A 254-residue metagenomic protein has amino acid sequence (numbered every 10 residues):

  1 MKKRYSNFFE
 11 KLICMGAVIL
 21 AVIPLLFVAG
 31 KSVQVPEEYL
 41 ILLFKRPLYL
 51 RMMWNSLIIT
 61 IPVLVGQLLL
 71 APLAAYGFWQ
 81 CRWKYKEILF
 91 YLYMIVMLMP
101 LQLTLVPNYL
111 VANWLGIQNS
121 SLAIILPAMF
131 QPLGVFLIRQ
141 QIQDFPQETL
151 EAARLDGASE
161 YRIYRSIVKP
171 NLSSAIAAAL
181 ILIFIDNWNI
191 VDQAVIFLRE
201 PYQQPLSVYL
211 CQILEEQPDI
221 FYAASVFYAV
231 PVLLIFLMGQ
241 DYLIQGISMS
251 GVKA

Functional and structural regions predicted by a protein language model:
K2-A254: A structural signal for multi-pass alpha-helical bundles of membrane permease subunits that mediate small-molecule
